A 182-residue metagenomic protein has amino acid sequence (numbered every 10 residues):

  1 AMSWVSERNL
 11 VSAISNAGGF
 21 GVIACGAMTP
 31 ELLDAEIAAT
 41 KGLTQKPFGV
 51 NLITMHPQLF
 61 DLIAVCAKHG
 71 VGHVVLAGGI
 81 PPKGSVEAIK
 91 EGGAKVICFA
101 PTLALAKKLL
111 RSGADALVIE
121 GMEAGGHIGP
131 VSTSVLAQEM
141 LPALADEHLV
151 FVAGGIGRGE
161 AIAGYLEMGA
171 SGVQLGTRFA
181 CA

Functional and structural regions predicted by a protein language model:
A1-H148: Active-site entrance/lid segments in N-terminal catalytic domains of soluble metabolic enzymes
V5, I156-G157: Residue-level detector of alpha-helix initiation sites
F48, E139-E147, G159-A182: Alpha/beta catalytic cores of nucleotide-metabolism and tRNA/nucleoside-modifying enzymes
A77-G78, L149-I156, L175: Glycine-rich beta-strand-to-loop/alpha-helix junction loops that act as flexible
M122-E123, G154-I156, R178-F179: Acidic, glycine-rich active-site loops and adjacent beta-strand->loop/helix elements that engage anionic groups
